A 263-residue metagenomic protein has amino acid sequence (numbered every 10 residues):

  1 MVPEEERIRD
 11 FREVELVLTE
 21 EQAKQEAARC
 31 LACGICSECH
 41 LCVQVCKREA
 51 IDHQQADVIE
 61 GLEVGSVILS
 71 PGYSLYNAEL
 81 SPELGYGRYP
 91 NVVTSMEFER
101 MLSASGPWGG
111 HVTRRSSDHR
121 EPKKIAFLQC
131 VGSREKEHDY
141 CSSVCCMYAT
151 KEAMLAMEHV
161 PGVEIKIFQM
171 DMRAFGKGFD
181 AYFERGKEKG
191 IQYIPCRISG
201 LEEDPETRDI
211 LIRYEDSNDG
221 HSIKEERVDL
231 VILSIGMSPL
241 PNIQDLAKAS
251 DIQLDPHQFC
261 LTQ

Functional and structural regions predicted by a protein language model:
M1-Q263: Residues forming the flavin
